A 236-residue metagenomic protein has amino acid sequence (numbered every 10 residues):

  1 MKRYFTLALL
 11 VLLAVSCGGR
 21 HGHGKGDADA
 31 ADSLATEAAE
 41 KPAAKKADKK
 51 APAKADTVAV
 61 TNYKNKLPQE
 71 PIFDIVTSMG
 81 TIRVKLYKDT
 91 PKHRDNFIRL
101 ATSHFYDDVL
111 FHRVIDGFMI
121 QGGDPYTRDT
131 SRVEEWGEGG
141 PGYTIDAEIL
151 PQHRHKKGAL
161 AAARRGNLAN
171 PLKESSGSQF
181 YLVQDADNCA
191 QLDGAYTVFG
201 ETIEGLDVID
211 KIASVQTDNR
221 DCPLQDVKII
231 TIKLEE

Functional and structural regions predicted by a protein language model:
K2-L10: Sec-dependent signal peptide recognition, specifically the positively charged N-region followed immediately by
V11-C17: Hydrophobic h-region of N-terminal signal peptides that target proteins for export in Gram-negative bacteria
C17-E236: Cyclophilin-like peptidyl-prolyl cis-trans isomerases
